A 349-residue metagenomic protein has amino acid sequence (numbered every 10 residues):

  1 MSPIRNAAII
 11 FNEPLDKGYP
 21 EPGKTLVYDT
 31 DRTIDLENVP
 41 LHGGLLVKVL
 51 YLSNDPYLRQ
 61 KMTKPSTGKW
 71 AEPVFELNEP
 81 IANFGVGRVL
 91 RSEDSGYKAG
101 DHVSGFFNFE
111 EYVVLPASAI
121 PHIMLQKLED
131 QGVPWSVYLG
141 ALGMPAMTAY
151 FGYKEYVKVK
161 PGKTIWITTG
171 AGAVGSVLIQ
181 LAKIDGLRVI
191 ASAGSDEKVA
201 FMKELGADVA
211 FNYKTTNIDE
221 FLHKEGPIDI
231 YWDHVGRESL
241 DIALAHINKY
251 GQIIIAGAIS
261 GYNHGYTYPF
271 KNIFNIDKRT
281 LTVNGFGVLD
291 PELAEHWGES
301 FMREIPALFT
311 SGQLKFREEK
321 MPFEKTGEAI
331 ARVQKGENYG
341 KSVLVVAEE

Functional and structural regions predicted by a protein language model:
S2-L41, K48-S92, G96-E349: Terminal helix/beta-alpha structural elements that buttress the NAD(P)+-binding lobe
